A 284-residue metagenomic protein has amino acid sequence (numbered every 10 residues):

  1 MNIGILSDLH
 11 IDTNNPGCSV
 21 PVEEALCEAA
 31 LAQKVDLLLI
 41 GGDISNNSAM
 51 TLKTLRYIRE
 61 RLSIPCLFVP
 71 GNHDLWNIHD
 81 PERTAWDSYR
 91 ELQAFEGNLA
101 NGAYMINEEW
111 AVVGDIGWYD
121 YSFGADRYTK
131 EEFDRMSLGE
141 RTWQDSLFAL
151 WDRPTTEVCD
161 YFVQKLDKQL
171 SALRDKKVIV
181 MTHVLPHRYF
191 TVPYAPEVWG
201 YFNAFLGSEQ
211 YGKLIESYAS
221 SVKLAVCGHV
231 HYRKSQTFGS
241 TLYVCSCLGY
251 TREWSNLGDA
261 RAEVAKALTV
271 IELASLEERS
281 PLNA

Functional and structural regions predicted by a protein language model:
M1-G4, Y104-G114, K177, T237-L242: Beta-strand-turn-beta hairpins that frame and shape the catalytic cleft of phosphate-ester-processing enzymes
M1-L67, L75-P81, R141-D152: N-terminal active-site segment of His-dependent metallophosphoesterases
I5-S7, L38-D43, L67-N72, G97-N101 (+3 more regions): Active-site neighborhood of phospho(di)ester-bond hydrolases with catalytic His/Asp-centered motifs
H10-N15, S45-M50, H73-R83, A103-I106 (+4 more regions): Active-site environment of divalent metal-dependent phosphoester hydrolases
G17, V192, E197-S221, H231-A284: Binuclear metal-dependent phosphoesterase catalytic core
L26-L31, L55-Y57, A94-E109, V113 (+1 more regions): Short amphipathic alpha-helices and their capping/turn segments at secondary-structure boundaries
P65-Y128: A basic- and aromatic-enriched beta-loop-alpha substructure that forms the phosphate/nucleotide- and DNA/RNA-contacting
V113-V178, V184-F202: Active-site-proximal loop/helix segment associated with metal-binding centers of metalloenzymes
